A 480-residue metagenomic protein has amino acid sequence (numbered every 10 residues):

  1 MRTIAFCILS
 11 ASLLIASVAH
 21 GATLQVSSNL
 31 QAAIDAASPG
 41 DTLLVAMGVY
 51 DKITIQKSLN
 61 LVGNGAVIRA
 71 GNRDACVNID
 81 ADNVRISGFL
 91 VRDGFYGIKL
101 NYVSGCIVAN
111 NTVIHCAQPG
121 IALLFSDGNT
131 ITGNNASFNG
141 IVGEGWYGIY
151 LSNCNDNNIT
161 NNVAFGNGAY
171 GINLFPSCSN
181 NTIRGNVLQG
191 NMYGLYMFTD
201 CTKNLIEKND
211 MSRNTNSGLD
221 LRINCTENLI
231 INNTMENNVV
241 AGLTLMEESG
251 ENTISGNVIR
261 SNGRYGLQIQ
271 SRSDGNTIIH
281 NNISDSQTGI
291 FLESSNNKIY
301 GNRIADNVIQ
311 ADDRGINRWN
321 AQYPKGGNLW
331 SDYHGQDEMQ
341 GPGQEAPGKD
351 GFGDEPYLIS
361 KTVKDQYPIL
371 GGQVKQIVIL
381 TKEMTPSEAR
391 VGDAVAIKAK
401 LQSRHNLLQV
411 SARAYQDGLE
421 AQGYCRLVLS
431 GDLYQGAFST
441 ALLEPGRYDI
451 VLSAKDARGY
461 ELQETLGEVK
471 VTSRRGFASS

Functional and structural regions predicted by a protein language model:
A22, D41-L44, D274-H280, S295-Q376 (+1 more regions): Acidic, glycine- and Ser/Thr-rich low-complexity intrinsically disordered tracts in extracellular/secreted proteins
A22-D51: Acidic Gly/Asp/Thr-rich repetitive segments characteristic of extracellular carbohydrate-active and adhesion proteins
Q31, D35, Y50-N60, I68-C106 (+2 more regions): Extracellular beta-strand-rich solenoid/capping regions of secreted or surface-exposed proteins that bind or remodel
A70-N78, D93-L100, H115-L124, N139-S152 (+8 more regions): Extracellular beta-strand/beta-solenoid scaffold signature
K400-H405, Q416, D456: Extracellular acidic, Ser/Thr/Pro-rich low-complexity tracts
S430-A437: Aromatic sugar-binding surface patches on proteins that engage polysaccharides or sugar-phosphate polymers
A441-G446: Surface-exposed, short loops/turns at beta-strand junctions within beta-sandwich domains
